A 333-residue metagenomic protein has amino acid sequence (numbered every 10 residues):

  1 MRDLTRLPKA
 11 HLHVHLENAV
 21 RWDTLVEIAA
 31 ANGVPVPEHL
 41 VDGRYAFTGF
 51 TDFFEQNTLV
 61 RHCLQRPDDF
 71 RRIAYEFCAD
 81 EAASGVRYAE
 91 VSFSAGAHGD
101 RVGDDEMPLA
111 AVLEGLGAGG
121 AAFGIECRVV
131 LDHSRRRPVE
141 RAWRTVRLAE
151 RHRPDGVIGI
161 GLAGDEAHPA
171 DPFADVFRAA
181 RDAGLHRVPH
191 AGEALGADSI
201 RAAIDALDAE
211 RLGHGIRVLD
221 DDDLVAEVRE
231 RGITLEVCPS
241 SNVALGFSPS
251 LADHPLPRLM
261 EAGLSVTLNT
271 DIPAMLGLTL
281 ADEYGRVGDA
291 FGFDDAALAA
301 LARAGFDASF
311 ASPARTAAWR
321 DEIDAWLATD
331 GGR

Functional and structural regions predicted by a protein language model:
M1-L185, A194-S199, A206-R211, R217-T234 (+1 more regions): Metal-cofactor-binding active-site regions of metalloenzymes
P189: A glycine- and charged-residue-rich anion-binding loop/surface
